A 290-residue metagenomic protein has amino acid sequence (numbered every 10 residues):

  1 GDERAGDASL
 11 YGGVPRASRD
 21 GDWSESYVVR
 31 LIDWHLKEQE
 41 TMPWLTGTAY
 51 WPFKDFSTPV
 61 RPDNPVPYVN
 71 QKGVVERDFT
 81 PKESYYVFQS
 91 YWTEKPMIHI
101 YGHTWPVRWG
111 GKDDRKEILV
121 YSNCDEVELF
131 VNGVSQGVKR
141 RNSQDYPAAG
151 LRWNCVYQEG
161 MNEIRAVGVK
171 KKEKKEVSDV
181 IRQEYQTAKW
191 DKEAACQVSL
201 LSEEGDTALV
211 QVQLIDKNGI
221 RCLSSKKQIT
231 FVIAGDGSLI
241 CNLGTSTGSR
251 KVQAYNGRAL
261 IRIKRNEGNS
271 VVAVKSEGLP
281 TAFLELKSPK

Functional and structural regions predicted by a protein language model:
G1-E159, E163-V167, E173-V177: Extended substrate-binding grooves/exosites of carbohydrate-active enzymes
I98, V127-S199, I229-G235, I240-N256 (+1 more regions): Long, low-complexity serine/threonine/glycine- and acidic-rich segments characteristic of extracellular
G111-E117, A194-L200, R258-L260: Repeat-blade elements of multi-bladed beta-propeller folds
I118-S122, D206-C222, I229, V271-V274: Beta-strand-rich structural segments
W153, L260-N266: Extracellular/luminal low-complexity segments enriched in Ser/Thr/Pro
E159-E163, T207, E267-N269: Extracellular Ig-like/FN3 beta-sandwich strand-entry sites
G168-K172, D216, S276-G278: Surface-exposed loop/turn motifs at beta-strand-loop junctions within extracellular Ig-like and Fibronectin type III
K189-L209, Q213-D216: Beta-strand-rich domain onsets/edges
